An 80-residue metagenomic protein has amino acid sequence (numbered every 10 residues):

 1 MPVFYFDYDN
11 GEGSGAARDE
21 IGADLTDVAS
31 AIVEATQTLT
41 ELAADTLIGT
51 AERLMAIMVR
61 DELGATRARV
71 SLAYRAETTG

Functional and structural regions predicted by a protein language model:
M1-R18: Short aromatic-glycine-(Arg/Gly/Cys) micro-motifs in beta-strand/loop hairpins
P2, D19-I21, R53-A56: A generic structural signal for short beta-strands and their flanking turns/coil linkers
Y8-N10, G22, T79-G80: Non-catalytic interaction/Regulatory regions outside core domains
G15-A17, E34, E62: Short, functionally important structural connectors and interaction interfaces within domains
A17-V28: A short, exposed loop/beta-hairpin motif centered on an aromatic-Gly-Thr core
D27-A43: A short, charged, amphipathic alpha-helix used as a generic interaction element across diverse proteins
L47-G80: C-terminal structural segments of small proteins and small subunits
